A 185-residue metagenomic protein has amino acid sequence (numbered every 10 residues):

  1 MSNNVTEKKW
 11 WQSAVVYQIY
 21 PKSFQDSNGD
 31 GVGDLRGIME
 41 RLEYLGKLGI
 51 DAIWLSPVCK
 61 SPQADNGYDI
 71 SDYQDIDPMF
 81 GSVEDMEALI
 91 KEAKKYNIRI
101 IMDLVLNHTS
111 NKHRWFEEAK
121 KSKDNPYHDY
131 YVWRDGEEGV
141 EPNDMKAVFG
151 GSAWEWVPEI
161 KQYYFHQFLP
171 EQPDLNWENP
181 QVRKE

Functional and structural regions predicted by a protein language model:
S2-K184: Acidic/aromatic-lined carbohydrate-recognition and catalytic surfaces of CAZymes acting on diverse glycans
